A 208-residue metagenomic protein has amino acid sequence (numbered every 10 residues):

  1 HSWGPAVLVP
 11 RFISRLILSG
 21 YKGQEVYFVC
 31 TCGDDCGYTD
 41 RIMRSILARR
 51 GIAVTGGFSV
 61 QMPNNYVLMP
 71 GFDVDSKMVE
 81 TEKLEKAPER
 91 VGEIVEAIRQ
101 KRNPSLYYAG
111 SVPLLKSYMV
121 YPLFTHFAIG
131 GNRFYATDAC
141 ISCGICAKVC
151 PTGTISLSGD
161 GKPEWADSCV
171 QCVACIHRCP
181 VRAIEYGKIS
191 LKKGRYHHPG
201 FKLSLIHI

Functional and structural regions predicted by a protein language model:
H1-S2, P180: Short, proline-centered helix/strand-breaking motifs
S2-L123, I189-G194: FMN-binding flavodoxin-like domain, especially the glycine-rich phosphate-binding loop
T31, V79, T137-D138, A166-D167 (+1 more regions): Conserved short-loop catalytic and cofactor-binding motifs
V67-P70, D160, P199: Short secondary-structure transition/capping segments
G110-C143, K148: A mid-sequence, solvent-exposed acidic-amphipathic segment
Y135-A136, I141-V170, A174-L191: Iron-sulfur cluster-binding cysteine motifs and their immediate structural context in ferredoxin-like electron-transfer
Y196-S204: Active-site-proximal loop/hinge segments that shape catalytic or ion-binding/gating pockets
I206-I208: Conserved small/polar residues in nucleotide/adenosyl-binding loops
